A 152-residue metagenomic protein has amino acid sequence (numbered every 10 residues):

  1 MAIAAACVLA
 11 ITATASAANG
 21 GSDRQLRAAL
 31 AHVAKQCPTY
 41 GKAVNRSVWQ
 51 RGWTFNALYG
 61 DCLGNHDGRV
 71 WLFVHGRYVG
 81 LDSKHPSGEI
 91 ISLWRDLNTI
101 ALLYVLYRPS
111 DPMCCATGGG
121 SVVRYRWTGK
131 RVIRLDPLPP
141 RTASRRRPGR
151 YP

Functional and structural regions predicted by a protein language model:
M1-A18: Secretory targeting and sorting signals
S16-P152: Exposed acidic/polar residues on beta-strands and adjacent loops within beta-sheet cores, strongest in beta-propeller
